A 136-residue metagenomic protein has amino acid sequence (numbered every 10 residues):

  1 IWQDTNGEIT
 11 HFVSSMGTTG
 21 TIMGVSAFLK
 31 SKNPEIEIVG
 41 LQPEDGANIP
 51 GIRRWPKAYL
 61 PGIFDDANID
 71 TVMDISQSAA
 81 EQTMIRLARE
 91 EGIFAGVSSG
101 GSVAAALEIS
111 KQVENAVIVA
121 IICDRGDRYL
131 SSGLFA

Functional and structural regions predicted by a protein language model:
I1, T5, M84, A105-A106: Generic hydrophobic alpha-helical segments
I1-I36, K111: Glycine-rich ThDP/TPP pyrophosphate-binding loop and its adjacent helix/strand module within ThDP-dependent enzymes
E8, K30-V97, Q112, G133-A136: Active-site/ligand-binding loops adjacent to catalytic centers
T10-S15, E37-E44, V117-C123: Beta-strand segments within the central parallel beta-sheet cores of soluble alpha/beta enzyme folds
S15-V25, S98-A106, Y129: Short glycine/serine/threonine-rich phosphate/pyrophosphate-binding segments that cradle anionic phosphate groups
G17-G20, Q42-A47, P56, Q77 (+2 more regions): Glycine-rich beta-alpha junction loops
L107-A136: Phosphate-binding loop/pocket of nucleotide- and phosphate-handling active sites
